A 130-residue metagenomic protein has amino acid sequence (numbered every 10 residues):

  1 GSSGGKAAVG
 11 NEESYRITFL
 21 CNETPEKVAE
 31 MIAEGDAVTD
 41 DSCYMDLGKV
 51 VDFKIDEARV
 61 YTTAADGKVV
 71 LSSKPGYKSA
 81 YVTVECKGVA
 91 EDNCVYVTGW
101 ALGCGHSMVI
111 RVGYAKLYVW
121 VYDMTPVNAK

Functional and structural regions predicted by a protein language model:
G1-K130: Beta-strand/loop-dominated core regions that host nucleotide or nucleotide-derived cofactor-binding catalytic loops
